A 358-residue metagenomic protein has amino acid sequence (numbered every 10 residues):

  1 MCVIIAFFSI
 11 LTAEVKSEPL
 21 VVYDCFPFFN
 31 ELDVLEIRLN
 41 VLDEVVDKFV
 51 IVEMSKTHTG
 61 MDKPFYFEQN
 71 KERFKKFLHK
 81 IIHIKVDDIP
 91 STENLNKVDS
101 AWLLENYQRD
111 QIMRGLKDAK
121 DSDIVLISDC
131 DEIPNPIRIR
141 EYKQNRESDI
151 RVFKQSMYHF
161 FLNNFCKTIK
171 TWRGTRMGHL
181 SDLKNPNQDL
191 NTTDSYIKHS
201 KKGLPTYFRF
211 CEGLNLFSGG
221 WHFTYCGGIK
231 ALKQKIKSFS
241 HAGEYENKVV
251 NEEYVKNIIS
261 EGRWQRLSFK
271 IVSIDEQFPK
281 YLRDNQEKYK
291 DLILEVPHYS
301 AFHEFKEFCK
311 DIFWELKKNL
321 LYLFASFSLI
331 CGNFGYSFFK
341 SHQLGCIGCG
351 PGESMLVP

Functional and structural regions predicted by a protein language model:
M1-I10, K317-H342, C349: Terminal signal-anchor or tail-anchor transmembrane helices that tether membrane-associated enzymes to cellular
A13-E44: N-proximal low-complexity "stem/linker" segments adjacent to membrane-targeting elements
V22, D43-T57, L78-I82: Short loop->beta transition adjacent to catalytic acidic/histidine clusters or analogous donor-positioning motifs
L35-N40, V52-Y66: SAM cofactor-binding core of SAM-dependent methyltransferases, primarily the Rossmann-like beta-alpha-beta module
T57-D123: Active-site-proximal specificity loops/subdomain of glycosyltransferases
D121-I133: Short beta-strand-to-loop acidic/aromatic patch adjacent to the donor-nucleotide binding site
E132-Y245: Conserved catalytic core of nucleotide-sugar-dependent glycosyltransferases
N215-L323: C-terminal accessory extensions appended to soluble enzyme cores
